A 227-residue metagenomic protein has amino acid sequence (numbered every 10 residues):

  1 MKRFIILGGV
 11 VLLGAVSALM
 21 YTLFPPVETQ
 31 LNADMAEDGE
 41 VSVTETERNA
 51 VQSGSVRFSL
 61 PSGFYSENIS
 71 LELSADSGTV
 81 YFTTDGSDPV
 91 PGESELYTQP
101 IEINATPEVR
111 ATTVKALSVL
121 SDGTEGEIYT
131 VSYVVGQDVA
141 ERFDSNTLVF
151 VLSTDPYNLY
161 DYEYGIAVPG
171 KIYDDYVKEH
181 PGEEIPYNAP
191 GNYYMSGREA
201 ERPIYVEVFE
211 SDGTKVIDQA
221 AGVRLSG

Functional and structural regions predicted by a protein language model:
R3-P203, V208-G222: Short, compositionally stereotyped local motifs that mark structural "simplifiers"
V223-G227: Short, solvent-exposed aromatic-acidic interface loops
